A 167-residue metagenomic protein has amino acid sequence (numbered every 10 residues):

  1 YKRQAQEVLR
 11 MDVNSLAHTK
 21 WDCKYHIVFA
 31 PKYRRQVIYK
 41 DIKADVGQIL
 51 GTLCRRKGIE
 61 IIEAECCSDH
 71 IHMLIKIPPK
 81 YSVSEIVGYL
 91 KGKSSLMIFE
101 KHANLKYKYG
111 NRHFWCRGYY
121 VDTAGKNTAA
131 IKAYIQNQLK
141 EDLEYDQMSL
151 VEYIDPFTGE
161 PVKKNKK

Functional and structural regions predicted by a protein language model:
R3-K167: Basic nucleic-acid-binding interfaces
